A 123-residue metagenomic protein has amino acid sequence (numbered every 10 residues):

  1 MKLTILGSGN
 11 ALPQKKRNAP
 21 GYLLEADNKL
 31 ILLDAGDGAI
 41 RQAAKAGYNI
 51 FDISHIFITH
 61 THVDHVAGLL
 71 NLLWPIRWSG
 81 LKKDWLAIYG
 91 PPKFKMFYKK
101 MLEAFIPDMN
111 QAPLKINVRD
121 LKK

Functional and structural regions predicted by a protein language model:
M1-K123: Binuclear metal-dependent hydrolase catalytic cores
